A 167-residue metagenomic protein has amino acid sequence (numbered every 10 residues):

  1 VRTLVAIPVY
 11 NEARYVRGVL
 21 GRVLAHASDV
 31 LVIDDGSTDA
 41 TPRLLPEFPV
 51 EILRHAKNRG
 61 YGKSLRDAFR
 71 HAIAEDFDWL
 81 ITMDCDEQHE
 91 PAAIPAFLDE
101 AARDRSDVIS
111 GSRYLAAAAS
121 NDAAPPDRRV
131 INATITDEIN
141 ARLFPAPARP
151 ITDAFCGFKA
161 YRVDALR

Functional and structural regions predicted by a protein language model:
R2-L4: Cell-envelope/extracellular polymer assembly enzymes that use nucleotide-activated donors
Y10-H26: Short, well-formed alpha-helical segments that are part of the catalytic scaffolds of diverse glycosyltransferases
R14-G18, D39-E47: Acidic helix N-cap motif at the loop->helix transition within catalytic regions of sugar-transfer enzymes
L20, S28-S37, L53: Short beta-strand/loop segment that forms part of the nucleotide-sugar
H26, E47-P49: Short, structured coil segments at secondary-structure junctions
D34-R43, E87: A conserved acidic beta->alpha catalytic loop
H55-A74, P91-R167: Acceptor/aglycone-binding surface of glycosyltransferases and processive sugar-polymer synthases
F77-D86: Short beta-strand-to-loop acidic/aromatic patch adjacent to the donor-nucleotide binding site
